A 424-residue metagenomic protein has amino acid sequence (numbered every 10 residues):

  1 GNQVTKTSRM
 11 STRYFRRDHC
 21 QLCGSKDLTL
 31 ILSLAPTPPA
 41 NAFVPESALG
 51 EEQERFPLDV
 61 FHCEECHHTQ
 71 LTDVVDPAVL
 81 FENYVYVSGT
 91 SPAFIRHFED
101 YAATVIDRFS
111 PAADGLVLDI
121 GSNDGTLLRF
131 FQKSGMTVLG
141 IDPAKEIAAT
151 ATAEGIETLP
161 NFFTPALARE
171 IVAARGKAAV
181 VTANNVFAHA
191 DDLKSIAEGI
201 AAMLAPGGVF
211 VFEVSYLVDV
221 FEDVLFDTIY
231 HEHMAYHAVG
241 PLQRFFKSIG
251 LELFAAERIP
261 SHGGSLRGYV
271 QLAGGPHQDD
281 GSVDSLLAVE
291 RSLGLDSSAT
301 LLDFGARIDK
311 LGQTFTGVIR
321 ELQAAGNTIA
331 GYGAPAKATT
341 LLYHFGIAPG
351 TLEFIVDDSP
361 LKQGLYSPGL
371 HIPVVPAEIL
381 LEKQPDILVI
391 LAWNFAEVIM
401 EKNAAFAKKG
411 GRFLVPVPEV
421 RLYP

Functional and structural regions predicted by a protein language model:
M10-A93, E257: N-terminal juxtadomain amphipathic helix that follows a signal peptide/anchor or precedes a small N-terminal auxiliary
P39, F212-A235, V239-L242, F246: Short, glycine-/aromatic-enriched active-site segment of Class I SAM-dependent methyltransferases
A113-N123, I329-Y332: Conserved class I S-adenosyl-L-methionine
D124-G135: Conserved SAM-binding loop of SAM-dependent methyltransferases across substrates and taxa, primarily the Class I
A179-T182: A conserved beta-strand element that flanks and buttresses the S-adenosyl-L-methionine
K194-V209, A404: A short glycine-rich, Lys/Arg-flanked "PGG" loop and its adjoining helix->strand segment in the class I
G207-S215, R412-P416: Conserved beta-strand signature within the Rossmann-like core of class I S-adenosyl-L-methionine
H262-R307: Flexible, glycine-/basic-rich loop-and-beta segments that form/coincide with the SAM-dependent methyltransferase
